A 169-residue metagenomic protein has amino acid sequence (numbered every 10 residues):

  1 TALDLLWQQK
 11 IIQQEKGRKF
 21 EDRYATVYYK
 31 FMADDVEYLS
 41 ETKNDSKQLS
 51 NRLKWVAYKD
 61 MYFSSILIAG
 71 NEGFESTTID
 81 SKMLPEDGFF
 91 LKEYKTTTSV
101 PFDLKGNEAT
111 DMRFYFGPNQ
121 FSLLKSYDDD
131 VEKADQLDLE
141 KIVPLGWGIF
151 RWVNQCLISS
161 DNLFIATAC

Functional and structural regions predicted by a protein language model:
T1-L137: Soluble non-transmembrane domains of integral membrane proteins
W7, F63, L163-C169: Aromatic-residue detector
K92-T96, V100, Q155-C156, A166-C169: Short, intrinsically disordered, charge-balanced linker/junction segments flanking boundaries in proteins
L124-T167: Cytosolic-side membrane-insertion boundary helix
